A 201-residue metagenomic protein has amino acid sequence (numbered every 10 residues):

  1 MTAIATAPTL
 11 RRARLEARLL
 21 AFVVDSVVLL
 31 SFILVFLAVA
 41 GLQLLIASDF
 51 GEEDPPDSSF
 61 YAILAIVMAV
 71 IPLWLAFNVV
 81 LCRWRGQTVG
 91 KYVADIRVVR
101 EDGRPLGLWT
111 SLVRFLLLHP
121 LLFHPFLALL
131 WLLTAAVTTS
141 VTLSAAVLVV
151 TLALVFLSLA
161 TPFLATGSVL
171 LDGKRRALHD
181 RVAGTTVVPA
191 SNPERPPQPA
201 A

Functional and structural regions predicted by a protein language model:
M1-A201: Membrane-interfacial and juxtamembrane segments of integral membrane proteins
